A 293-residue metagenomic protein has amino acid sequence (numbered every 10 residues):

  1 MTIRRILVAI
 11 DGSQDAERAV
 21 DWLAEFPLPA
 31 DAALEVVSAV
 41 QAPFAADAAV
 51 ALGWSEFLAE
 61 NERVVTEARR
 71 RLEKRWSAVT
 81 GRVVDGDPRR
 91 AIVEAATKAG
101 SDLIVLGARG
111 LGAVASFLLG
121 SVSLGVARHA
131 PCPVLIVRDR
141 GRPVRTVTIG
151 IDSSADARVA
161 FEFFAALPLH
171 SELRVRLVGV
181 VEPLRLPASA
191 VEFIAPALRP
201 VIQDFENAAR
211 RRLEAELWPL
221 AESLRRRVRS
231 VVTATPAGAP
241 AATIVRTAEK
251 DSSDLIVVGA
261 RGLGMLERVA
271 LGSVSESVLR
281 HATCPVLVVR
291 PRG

Functional and structural regions predicted by a protein language model:
M1-S55, S77, R142-Q203, S223-A234: Small/aliphatic-rich secondary-structure junction motif
M1-T2, D15, E25, Q41 (+5 more regions): Structural beta-alpha unit
T2-R5, V20, E25, P29 (+2 more regions): Gly/Ser-rich helix-loop-strand patches that form or flank binding pockets for ribonucleotide-derived cofactors
I10, V83, A108, R138 (+3 more regions): Conserved residues at beta->alpha junctions
A19, V64, D156, A160 (+3 more regions): Hydrophobic alpha-helical membrane-association signature
D21-A24, T66, R70, L124 (+4 more regions): Active-site phosphate/pyrophosphate- and oxyanion-stabilizing loops and adjacent acidic/basic residues in soluble
G53-R63, A197-A215: A short acidic, glycine-rich active-site loop that binds or catalyzes chemistry on phosphate/adenosine moieties
